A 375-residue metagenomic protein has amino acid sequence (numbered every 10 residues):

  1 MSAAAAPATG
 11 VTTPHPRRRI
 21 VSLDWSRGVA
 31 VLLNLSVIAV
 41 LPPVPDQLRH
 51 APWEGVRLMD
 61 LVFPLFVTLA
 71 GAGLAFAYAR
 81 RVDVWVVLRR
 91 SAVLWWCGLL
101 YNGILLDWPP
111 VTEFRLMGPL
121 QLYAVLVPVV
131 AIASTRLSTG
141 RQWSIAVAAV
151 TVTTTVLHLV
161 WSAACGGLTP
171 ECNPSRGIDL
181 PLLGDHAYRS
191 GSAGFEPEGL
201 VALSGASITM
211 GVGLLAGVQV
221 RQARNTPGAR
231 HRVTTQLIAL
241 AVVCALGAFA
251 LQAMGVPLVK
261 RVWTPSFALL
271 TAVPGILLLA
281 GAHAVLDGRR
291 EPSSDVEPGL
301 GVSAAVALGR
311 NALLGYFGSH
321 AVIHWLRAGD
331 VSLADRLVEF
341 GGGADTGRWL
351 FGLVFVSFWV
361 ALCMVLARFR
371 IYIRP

Functional and structural regions predicted by a protein language model:
M1-P375: Alpha-helical transmembrane segments and their immediate juxtamembrane cytosolic regions
